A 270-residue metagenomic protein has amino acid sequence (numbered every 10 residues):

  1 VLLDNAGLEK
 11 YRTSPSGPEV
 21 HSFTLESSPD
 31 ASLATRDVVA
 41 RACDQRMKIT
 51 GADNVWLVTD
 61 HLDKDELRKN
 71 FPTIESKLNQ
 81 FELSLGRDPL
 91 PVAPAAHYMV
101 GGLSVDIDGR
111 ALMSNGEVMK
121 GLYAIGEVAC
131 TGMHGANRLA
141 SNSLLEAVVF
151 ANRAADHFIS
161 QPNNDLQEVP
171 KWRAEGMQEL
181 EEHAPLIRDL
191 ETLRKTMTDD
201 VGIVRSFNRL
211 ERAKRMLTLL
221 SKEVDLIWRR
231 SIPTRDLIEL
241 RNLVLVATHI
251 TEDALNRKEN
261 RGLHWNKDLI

Functional and structural regions predicted by a protein language model:
V1: Conserved N-terminal glycine-rich FAD pyrophosphate-binding loop of Rossmann-like flavoproteins
D4, K10-V38, A42-R46, T50-A52 (+3 more regions): Glycine- and aromatic-enriched mobile tails/lids
R46-T50, K64-P91: Flavin-binding catalytic cores
N54, L85-R87, W265: Residue-level detector of short coil/turn "hinge" positions at structural boundaries
N54-L62: Helix-loop-beta segment of a Rossmann-like dinucleotide-binding subdomain
L62-D63, L243: A generic structural signal for short
K77-K120: FAD/FMN-dependent oxidoreductases across multiple families
